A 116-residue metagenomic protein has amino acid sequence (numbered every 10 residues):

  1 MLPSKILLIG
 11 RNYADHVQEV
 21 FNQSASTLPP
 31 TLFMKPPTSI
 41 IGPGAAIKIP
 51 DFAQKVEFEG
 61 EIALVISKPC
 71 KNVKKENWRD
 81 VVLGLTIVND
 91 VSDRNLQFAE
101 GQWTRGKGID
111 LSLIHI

Functional and structural regions predicted by a protein language model:
M1-G60: Extended, compositionally biased flexible segments
V17-Q18, P43, V73-K75, N95-Q97: Short helix/loop capping segments that flank catalytic or ligand/cofactor-binding pockets
V20-N22, K48-V56, C70-N77, Q102-K107: A generic local secondary-structure boundary/capping motif
V20-P30, K75-T86: Short Gly/aromatic-enriched secondary-structure transition segments
M34-K35, N77-D110: Flexible glycine-rich active-site/ligand-binding loops centered on an Asp-His dyad
P37-T38, S67-K71, V91-S92: Short loop segments at secondary-structure junctions
E61-V65, T86: Residues embedded in well-ordered beta-strands
I114-I116: Conserved small/polar residues in nucleotide/adenosyl-binding loops
